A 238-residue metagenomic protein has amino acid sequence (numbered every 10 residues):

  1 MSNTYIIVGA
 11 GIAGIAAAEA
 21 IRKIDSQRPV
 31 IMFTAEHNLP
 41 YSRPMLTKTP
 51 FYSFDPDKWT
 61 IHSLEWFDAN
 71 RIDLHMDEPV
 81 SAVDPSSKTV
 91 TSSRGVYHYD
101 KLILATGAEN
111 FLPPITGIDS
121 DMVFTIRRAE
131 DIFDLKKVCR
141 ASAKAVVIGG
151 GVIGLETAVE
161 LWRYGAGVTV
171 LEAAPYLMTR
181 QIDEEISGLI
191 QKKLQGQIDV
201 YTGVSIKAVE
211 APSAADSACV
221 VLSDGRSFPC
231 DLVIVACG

Functional and structural regions predicted by a protein language model:
M1-I6, T60-V146, G203-V209, C219-C237: FAD-binding core/adjacent interface of flavoenzyme oxidoreductases
S2-D73, E160-I182: Beta1-alpha1 glycine-rich phosphate/pyrophosphate-binding loop at the start of Rossmann-like nucleotide-binding domains
G9-A13, R127, I148-G151: Glycine-rich Rossmann-fold phosphate-binding loop(s) that bind the pyrophosphate of adenine dinucleotide cofactors
A17, M45, H62-S63, M76 (+5 more regions): Hydrophobic alpha-helical segments typical of transmembrane helices and their membrane-interface/capping positions
I21-K23, M45-K48, T89-V90, T116-S120 (+4 more regions): Short, glycine/charged-enriched secondary-structure capping and boundary segments
K144, I153-A208: Rossmann-like dinucleotide-binding cores of NAD(P)H-dependent redox enzymes
